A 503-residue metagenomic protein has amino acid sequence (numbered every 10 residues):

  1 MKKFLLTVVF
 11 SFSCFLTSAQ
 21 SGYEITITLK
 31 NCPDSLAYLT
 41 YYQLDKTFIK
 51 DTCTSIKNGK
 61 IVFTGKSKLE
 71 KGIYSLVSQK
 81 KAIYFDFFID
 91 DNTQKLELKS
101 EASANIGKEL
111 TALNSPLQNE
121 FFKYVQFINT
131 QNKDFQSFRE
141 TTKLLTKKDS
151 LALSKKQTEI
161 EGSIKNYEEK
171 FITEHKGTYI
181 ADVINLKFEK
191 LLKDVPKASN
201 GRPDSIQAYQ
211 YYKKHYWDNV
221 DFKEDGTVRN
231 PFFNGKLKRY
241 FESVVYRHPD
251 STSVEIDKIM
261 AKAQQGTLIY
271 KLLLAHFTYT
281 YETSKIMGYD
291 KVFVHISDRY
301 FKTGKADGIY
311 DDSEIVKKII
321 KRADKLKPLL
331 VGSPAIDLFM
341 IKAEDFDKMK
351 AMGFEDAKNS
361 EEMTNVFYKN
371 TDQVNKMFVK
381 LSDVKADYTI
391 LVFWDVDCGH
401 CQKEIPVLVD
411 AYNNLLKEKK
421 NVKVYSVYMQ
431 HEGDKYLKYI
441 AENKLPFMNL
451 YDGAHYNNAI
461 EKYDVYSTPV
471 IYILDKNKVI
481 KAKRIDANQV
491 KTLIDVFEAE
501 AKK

Functional and structural regions predicted by a protein language model:
M1-T28, E500-K503: Bacterial Sec-dependent N-terminal signal peptides
Q20-K176, L186-K187, L191-Y216: A non-transmembrane, solvent-exposed segment enriched in polar/low-complexity residues
Y74-V77, K462, S467-K503: Non-catalytic, surface beta->alpha helical segment in thiol-disulfide oxidoreductase systems
L144-T267, K271, A275-T280, H295 (+1 more regions): N-terminal, charged low-complexity regulatory/assembly segments
S313-L381, L493, A499-K502: N-terminal "domain-start" segment that seeds a small globular fold
G353-V409, K423-Y425: Short active-site neighborhood of thiol/selenol oxidoreductases, capturing the structured segment around
Q402-A441, H455-E461: Structural microenvironment flanking redox-active thiols in thiol-disulfide oxidoreductases
L437-Y472, K476: Short, internal strand/loop/helix patches that form the active-site neighborhood or redox-interaction surface
